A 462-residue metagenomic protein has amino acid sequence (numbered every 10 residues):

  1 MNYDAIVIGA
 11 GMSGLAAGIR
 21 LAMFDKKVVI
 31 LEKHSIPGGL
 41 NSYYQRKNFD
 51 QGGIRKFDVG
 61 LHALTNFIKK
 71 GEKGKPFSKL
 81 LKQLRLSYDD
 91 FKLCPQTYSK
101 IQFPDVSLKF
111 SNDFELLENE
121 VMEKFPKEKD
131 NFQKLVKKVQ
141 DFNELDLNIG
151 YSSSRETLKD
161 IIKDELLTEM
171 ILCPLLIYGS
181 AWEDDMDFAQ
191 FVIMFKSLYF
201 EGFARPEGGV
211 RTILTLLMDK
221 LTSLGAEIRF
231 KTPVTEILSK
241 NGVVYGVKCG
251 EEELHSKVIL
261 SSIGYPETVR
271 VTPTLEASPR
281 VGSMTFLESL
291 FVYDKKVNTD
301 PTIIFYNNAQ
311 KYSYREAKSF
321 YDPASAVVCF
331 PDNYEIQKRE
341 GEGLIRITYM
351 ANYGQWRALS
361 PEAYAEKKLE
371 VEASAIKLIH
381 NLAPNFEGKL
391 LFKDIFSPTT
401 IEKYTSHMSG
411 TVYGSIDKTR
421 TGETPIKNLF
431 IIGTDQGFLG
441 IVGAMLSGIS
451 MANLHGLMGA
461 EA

Functional and structural regions predicted by a protein language model:
N2-K127: N-terminal glycine-rich phosphate/pyrophosphate-binding loop and immediately adjacent elements
K26-V28, I259, G388: Hydrophobic anchor at the start of a short beta-strand that flanks the dinucleotide cofactor-binding loop
L61, I432-G459: A conserved FAD-binding loop/helix module that cradles the flavin
F103-D187: Rossmann-like flavin
T168-A181, V327, A383-F438: A glycine-rich dinucleotide-binding beta-alpha-beta segment and adjacent secondary-structure elements that constitute
M194-V244, C249-G250: Helical element adjacent to the flavin cofactor pocket in flavoenzyme catalytic cores
T235-E340: Mid-domain catalytic core of redox enzymes that form a hydrophobic substrate pocket/lid adjacent to a catalytic redox
K295-F396: C-terminal segments that line or cap access tunnels to active or ligand-binding sites in enzymes and enzyme-associated
